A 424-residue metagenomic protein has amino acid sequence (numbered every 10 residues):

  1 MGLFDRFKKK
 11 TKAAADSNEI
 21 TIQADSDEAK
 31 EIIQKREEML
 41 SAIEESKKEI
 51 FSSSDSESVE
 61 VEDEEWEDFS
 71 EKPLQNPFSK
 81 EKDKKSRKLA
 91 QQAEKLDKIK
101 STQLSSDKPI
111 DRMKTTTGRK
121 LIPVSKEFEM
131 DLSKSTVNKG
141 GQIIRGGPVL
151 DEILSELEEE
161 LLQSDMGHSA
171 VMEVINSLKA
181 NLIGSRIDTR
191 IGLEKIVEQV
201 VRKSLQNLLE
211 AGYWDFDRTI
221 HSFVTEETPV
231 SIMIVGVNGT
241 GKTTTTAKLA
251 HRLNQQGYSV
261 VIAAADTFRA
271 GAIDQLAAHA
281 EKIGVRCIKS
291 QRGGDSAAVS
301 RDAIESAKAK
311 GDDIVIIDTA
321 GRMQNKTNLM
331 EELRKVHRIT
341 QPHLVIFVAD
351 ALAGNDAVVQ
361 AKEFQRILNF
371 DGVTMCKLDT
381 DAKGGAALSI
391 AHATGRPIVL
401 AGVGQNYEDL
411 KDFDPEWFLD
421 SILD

Functional and structural regions predicted by a protein language model:
M1-S222, E227-T228: Non-catalytic terminal/linker segments enriched in charged/polar, low-complexity residues
R202, Q206, F216, I220-D424: P-loop/Walker A NTP-binding module and the surrounding RecA-like catalytic core of P-loop NTPases
